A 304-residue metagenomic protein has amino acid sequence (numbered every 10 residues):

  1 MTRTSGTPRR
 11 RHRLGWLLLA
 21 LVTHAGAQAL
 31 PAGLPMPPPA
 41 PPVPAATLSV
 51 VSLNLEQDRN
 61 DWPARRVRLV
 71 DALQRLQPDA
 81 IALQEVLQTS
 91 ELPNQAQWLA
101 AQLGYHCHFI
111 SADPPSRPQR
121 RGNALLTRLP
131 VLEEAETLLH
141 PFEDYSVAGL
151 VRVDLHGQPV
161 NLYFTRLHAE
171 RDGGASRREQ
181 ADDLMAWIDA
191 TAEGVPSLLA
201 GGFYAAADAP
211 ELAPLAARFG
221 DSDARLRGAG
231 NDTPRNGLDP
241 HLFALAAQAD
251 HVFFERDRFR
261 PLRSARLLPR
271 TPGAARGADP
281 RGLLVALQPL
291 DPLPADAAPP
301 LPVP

Functional and structural regions predicted by a protein language model:
T4-G15: Bacterial N-terminal signal peptides that target proteins for export
L14-L18, A25-Q102, P115-Q119, L290-P304: N-terminal, active-site-proximal structural segment of metallo-dependent hydrolase catalytic domains
Q28-A40, D189-L198, A205-P304: Metal-dependent phosphoester-hydrolase catalytic domains
G33, W62, A80, Q84-L167 (+1 more regions): Structured beta-strand-rich core segments of catalytic domains in phosphoester-bond hydrolases
L48-L55, L69-L92, L126, V151 (+4 more regions): Active-site beta-strand/loop signature of hydrolases that rely on acidic residues for catalysis
R66, Q95, R177-L184: Charged helix-capping and loop-helix junction motifs
Q74-P78, A100-G104, V131, D189-E193 (+1 more regions): Sec-exported extracytoplasmic/periplasmic mature domains
A82-Q84, H108-S111, L198-G202, D221-R225: Active-site neighborhood of phospho(di)ester-bond hydrolases with catalytic His/Asp-centered motifs
